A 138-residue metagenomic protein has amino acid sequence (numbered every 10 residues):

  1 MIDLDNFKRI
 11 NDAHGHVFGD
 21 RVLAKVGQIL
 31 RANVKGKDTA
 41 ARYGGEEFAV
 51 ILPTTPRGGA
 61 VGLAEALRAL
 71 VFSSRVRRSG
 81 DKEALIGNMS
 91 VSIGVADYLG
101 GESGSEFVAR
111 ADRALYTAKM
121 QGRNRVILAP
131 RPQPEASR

Functional and structural regions predicted by a protein language model:
M1-D3, G45, A111: Conserved metal-coordinating catalytic motifs of nucleotidyl cyclase and c-di-GMP turnover enzymes
N6-T54, G58, G62, A66 (+1 more regions): Cytosolic catalytic cores of cyclic-nucleotide second-messenger enzymes
N11, R68-R75, D112-L115, K119: Protein kinase-like catalytic domain
D12, L52-T55, F72, Y98-L99 (+1 more regions): Residue-level recognition of strand-loop junctions within catalytic nucleotide-signaling folds
F48, V91-V95: A structural signal for short, well-ordered beta-strand segments
P56, V71-V91: Catalytic core regions of nucleotide second-messenger enzymes
R57, V61-A64, A84, A96-R138: Catalytic-core segments of nucleotide cyclases and related cyclic-nucleotide turnover enzymes
